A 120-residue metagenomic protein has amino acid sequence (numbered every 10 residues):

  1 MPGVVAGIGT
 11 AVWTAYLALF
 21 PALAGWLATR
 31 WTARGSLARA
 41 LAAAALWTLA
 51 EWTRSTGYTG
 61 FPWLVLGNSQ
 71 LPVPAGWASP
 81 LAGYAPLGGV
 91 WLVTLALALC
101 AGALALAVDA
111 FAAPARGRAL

Functional and structural regions predicted by a protein language model:
M1-L120: Membrane-embedded alpha-helical bundles of multi-pass enzymes that act on lipidic or dolichyl-linked glycan substrates
